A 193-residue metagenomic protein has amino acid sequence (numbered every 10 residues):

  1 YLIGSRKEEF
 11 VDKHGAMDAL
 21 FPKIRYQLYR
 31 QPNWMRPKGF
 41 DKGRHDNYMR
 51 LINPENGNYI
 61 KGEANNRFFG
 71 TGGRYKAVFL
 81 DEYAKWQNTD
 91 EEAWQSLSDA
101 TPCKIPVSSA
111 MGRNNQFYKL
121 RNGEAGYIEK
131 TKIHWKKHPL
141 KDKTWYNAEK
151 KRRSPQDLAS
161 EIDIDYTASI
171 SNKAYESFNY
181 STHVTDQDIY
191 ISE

Functional and structural regions predicted by a protein language model:
Y1-E193: Phosphate/NTP-binding elements of NTP-utilizing enzymes
